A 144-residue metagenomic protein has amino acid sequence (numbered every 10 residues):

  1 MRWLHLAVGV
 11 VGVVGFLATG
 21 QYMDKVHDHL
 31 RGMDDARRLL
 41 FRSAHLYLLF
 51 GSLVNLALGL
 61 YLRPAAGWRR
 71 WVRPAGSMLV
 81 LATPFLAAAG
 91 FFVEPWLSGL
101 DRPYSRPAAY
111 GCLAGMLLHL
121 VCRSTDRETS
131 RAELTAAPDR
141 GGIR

Functional and structural regions predicted by a protein language model:
M1-H45, L49-R144: Polytopic transmembrane helical bundles with strong interfacial aromatic enrichment
